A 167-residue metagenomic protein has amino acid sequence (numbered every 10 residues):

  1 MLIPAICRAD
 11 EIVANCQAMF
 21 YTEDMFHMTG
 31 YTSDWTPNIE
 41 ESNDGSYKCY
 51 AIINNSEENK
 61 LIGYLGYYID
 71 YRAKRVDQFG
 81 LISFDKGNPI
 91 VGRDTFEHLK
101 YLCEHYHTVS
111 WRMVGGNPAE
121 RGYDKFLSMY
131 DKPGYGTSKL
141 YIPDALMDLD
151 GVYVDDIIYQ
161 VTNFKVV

Functional and structural regions predicted by a protein language model:
M1-E40, K165-V167: A short, well-structured alpha-helix characteristic of acyl/acetyltransferase catalytic modules
P37-G63: A short helix-loop-beta-strand connector motif used in the catalytic cores of GNAT acetyltransferases and, in some
Y47-K48, V154-I158: Short hydrophobic/aromatic beta-strand or adjacent loop that forms the aromatic wall/cage of a ligand/substrate-binding
L61-G63, K139-Y141, D155: A structural microfeature
Y68-G87, R112-V114: Conserved acetyl-CoA binding element of GNAT-fold acetyltransferases
G87-E104, D124-K125: Conserved acetyl-CoA-binding loop-helix of GNAT-fold acetyltransferases
E104-R121: Conserved GNAT acetyl-CoA-binding A-motif
L127, D131-V152: Conserved catalytic-core motifs of GNAT/GCN5-like acyltransferases
